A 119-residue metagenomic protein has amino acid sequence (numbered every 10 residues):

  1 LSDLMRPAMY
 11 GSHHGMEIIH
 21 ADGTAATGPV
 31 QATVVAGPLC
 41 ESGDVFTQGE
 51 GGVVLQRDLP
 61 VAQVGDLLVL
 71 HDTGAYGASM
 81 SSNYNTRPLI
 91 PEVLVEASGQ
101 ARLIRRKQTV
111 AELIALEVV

Functional and structural regions predicted by a protein language model:
L1-V119: Charged (often Lys/Glu-rich) extended helix/loop segments that serve as interaction or gating elements
